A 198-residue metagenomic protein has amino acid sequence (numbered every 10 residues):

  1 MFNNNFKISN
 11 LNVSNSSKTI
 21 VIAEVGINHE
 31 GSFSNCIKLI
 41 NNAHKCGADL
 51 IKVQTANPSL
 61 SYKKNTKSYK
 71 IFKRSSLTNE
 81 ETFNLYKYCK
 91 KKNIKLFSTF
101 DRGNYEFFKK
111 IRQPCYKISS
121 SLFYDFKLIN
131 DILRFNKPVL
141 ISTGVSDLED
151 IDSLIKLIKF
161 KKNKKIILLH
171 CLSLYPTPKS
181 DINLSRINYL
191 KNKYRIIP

Functional and structural regions predicted by a protein language model:
M1-P198: Catalytic cores and adjacent flexible loops of soluble metabolic enzymes that perform enolate/carbanion chemistry on
